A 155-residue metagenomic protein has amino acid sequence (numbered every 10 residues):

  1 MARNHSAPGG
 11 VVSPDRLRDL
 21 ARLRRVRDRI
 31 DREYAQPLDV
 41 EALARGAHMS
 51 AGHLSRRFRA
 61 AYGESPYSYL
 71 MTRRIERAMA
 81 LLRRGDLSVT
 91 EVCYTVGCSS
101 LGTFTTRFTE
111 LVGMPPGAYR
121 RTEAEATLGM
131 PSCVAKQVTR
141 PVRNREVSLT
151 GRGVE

Functional and structural regions predicted by a protein language model:
M1-H53, A60-A61, S65, R77-E155: Alpha-helical bundle regulatory/interaction domains
S68-L70: Short, basic-rich loop-to-helix N-cap that marks the start of a DNA-contacting helix
